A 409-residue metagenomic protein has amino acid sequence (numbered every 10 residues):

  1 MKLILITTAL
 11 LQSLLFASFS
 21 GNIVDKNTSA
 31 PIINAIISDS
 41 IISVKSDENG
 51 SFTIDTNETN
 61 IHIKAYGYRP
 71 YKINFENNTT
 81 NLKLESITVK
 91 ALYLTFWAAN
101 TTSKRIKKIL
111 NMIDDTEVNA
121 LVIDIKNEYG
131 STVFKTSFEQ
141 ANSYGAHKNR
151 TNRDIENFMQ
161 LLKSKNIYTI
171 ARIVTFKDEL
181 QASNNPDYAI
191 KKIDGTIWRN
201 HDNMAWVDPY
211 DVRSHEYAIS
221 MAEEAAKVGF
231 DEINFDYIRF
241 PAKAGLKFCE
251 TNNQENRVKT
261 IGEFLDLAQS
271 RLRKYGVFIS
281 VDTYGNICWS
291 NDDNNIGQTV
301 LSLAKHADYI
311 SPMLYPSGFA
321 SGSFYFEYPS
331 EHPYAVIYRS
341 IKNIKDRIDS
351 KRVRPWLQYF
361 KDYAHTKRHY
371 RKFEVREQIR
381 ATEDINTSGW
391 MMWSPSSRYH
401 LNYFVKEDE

Functional and structural regions predicted by a protein language model:
F19, N27-I41: Short, ordered, surface-exposed loop/turn motifs in non-cytosolic proteins
A30-P31, I41-I54: Short, acidic Ser/Thr/Gly-rich low-complexity loop/linker segments typical of extracellular and cell-surface proteins
H62-I73: A short, solvent-exposed loop/turn motif at the edges and junctions of modular extracellular/periplasmic domains
N74-K90: Extracellular beta-sheet/turn segments enriched in Thr/Pro/Gly and aliphatic residues
I87-T101, Q160, F176-E224, R376: Active-site-adjacent "subsite" loops/lids of carbohydrate-active enzymes
A120-I125, T151-R199, N234: Glycine-rich, aromatic-flanked loop segments that form ligand/cofactor-binding clefts across common enzyme folds
Y168-D178, N234, R257-I296, I337 (+1 more regions): Aromatic-lined carbohydrate-recognition surfaces of secreted/lumenal glycan-active proteins
A307-F319, S330-I337, N343-I344, D349-E409: Substrate-binding cleft of secreted/luminal carbohydrate-active enzymes
